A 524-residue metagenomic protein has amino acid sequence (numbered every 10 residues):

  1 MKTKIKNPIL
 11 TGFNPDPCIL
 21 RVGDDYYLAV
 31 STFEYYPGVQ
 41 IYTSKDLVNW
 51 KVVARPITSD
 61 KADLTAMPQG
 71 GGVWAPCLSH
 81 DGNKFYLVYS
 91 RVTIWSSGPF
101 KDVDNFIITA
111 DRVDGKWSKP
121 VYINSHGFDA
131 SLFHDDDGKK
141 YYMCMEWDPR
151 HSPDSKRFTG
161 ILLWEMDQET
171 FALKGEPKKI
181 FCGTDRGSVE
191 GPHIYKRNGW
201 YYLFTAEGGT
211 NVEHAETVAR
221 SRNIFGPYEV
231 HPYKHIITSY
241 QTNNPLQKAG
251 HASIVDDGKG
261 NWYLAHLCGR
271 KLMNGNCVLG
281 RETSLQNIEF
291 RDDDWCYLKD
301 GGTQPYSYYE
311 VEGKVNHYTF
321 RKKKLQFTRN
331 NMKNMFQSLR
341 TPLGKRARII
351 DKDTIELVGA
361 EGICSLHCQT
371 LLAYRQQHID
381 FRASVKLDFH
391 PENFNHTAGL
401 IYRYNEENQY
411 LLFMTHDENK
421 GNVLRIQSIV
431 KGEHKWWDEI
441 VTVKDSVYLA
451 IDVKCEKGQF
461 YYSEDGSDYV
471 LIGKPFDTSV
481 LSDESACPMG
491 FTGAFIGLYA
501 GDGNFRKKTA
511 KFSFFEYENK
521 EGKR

Functional and structural regions predicted by a protein language model:
M1-R524: Carbohydrate-active catalytic/glycan-binding domains of CAZyme proteins, especially the secreted or lumenal ectodomains
